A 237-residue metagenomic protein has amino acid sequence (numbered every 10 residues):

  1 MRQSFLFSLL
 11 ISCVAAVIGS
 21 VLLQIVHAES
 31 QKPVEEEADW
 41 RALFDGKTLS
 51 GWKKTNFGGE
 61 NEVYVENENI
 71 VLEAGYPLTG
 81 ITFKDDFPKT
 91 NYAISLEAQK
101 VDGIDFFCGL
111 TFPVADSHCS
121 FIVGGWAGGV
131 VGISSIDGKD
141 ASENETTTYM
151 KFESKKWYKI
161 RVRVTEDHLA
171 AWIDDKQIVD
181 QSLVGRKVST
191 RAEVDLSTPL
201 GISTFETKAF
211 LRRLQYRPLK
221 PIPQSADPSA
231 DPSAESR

Functional and structural regions predicted by a protein language model:
M1-S4: Positively charged n-region of N-terminal signal peptides that target proteins for export
L6-S8, D45: Compositionally biased, low-structure terminal segments
S8-V21: Bacterial N-terminal signal peptides
L23-R237: Carbohydrate-interacting regions of secretory-pathway proteins
